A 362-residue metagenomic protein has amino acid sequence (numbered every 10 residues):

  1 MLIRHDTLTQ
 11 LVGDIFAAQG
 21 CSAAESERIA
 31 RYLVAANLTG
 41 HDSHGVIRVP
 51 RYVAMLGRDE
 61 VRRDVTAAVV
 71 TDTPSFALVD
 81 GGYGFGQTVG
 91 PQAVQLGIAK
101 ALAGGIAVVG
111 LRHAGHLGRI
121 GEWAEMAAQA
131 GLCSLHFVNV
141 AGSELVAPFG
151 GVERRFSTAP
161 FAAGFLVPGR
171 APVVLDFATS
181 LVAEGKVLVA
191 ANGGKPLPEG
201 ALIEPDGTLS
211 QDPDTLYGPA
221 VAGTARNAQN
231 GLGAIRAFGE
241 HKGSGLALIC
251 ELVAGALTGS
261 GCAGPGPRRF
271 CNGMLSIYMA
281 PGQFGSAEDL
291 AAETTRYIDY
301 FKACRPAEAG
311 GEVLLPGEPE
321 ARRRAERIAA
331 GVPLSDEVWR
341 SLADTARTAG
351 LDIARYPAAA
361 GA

Functional and structural regions predicted by a protein language model:
L2-I3, T9-I29, V34, D42-R63 (+2 more regions): Acidic, glycine/proline-rich low-complexity segments that act as flexible tails and inter-domain linkers
L2-R4, L8-L11, A263-A362: Catalytic-core signal marking the mid-to-C-terminal active-site face
H44-I98: Active-site cofactor/substrate anionic-group-binding motifs, chiefly glycine- and Lys/Arg-rich phosphate-binding loops
V70-F76, D80, Q92-A107, Q211-G231: Residues forming anionic-ligand binding surfaces in small-molecule and nucleic-acid pockets of primarily soluble enzymes
L78-P168, V174-S180: A generic, well-ordered mixed alpha/beta core segment in the N-terminal half of proteins
V146-A222: Phosphate/diphosphate-binding glycine-rich loops and adjacent basic-rich segments that engage nucleotide
P196-G264: Secondary-shell segments that build the walls of catalytic and ion/ligand-binding clefts
